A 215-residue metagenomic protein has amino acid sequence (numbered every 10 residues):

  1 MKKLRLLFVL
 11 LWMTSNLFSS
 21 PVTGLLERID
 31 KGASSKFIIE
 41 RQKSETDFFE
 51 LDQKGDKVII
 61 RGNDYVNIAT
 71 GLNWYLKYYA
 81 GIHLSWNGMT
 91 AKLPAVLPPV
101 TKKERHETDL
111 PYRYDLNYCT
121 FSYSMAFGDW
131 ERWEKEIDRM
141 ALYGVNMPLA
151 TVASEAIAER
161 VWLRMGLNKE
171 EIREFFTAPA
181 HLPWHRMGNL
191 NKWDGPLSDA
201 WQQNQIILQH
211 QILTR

Functional and structural regions predicted by a protein language model:
K2-V9: Sec-dependent signal peptide recognition, specifically the positively charged N-region followed immediately by
T14-S15: N-terminal signal peptide c-region/cleavage motif recognized by signal peptidases
P21-L25, K31, E40-T46, K54-R215: Feature activates predominantly on carbohydrate-active enzymes
A33-S35: Bimodal feature
